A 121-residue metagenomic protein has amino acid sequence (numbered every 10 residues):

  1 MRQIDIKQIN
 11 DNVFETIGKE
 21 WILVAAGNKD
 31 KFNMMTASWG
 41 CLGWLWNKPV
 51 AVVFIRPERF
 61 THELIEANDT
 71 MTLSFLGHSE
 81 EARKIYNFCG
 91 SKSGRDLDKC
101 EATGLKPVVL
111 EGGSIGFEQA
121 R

Functional and structural regions predicted by a protein language model:
M1-R121: Active-site-proximal mixed secondary-structure blocks
